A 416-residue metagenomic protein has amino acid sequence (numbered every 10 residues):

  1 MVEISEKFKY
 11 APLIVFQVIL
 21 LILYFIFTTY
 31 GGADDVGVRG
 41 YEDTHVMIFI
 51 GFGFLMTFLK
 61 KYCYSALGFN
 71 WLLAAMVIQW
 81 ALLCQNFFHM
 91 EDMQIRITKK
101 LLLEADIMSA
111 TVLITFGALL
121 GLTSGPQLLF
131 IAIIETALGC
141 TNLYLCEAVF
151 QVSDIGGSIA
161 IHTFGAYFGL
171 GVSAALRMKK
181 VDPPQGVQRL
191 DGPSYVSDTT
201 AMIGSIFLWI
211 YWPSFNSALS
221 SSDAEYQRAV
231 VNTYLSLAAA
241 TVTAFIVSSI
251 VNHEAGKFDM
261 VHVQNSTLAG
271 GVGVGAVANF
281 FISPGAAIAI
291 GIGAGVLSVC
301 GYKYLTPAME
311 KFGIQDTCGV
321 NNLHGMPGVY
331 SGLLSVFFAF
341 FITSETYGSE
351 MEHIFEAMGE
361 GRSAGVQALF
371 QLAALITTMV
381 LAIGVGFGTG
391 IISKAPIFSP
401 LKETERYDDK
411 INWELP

Functional and structural regions predicted by a protein language model:
M1-P416: Hydrophobic alpha-helical transmembrane bundles of multi-pass membrane proteins
